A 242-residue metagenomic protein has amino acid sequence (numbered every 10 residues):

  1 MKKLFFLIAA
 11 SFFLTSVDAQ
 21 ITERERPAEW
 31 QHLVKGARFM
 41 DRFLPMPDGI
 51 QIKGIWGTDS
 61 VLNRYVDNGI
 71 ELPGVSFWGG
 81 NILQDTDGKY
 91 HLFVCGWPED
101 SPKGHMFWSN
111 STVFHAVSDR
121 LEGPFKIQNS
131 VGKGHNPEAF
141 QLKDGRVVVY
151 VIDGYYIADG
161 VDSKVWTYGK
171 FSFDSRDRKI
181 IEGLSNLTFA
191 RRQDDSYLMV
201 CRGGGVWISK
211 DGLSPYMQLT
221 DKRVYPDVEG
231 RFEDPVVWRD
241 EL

Functional and structural regions predicted by a protein language model:
K2-K3, K89: A general lysine-centric signal
K3-T15: Sec-dependent N-terminal signal peptides
Q20-L242: Carbohydrate-active catalytic/glycan-binding domains of CAZyme proteins, especially the secreted or lumenal ectodomains
